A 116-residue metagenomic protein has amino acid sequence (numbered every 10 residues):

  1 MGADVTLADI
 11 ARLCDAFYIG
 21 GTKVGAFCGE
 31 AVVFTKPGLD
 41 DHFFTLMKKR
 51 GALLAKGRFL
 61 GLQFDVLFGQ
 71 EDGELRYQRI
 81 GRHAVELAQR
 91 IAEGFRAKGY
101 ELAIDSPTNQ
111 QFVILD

Functional and structural regions predicted by a protein language model:
G2-T108, L115: Active-site C-terminal subdomain of aminotransferase-like
